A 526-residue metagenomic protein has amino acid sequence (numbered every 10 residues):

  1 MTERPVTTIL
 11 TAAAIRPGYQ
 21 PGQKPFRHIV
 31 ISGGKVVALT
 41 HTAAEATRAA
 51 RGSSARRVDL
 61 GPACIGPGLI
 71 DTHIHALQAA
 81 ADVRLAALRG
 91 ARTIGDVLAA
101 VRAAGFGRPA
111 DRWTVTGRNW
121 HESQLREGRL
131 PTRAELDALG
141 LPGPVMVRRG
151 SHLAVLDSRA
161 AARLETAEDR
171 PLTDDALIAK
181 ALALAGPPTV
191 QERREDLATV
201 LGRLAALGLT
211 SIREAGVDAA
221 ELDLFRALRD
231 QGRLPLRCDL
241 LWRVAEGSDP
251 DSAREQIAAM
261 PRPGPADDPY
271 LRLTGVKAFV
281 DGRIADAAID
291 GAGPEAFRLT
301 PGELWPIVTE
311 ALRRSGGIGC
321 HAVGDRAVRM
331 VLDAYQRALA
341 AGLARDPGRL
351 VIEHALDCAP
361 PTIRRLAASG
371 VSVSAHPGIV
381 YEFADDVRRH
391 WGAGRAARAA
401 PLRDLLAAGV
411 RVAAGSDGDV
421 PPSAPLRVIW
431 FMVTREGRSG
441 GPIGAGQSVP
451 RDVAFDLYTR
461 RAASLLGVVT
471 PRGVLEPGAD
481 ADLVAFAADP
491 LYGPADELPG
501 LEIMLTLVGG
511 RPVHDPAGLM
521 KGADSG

Functional and structural regions predicted by a protein language model:
E3-A12, R16-P17, P21-E255, T274 (+7 more regions): Divalent metal-binding segments
H75, D268-I284, V371-Y381: Non-cysteine beta-strand/loop elements that form the S-adenosyl-L-methionine
E195, T309-G319, V323-L350, H354-A355 (+3 more regions): His/Asp/Glu-enriched, well-ordered alpha-helical/loop segment that forms or immediately abuts the divalent-metal
A205, D267, L312, A367 (+1 more regions): Anion (oxyanion) recognition and catalysis
L228-G232, M260-L271, L366-G370: Acidic (Asp/Glu)-rich catalytic clusters
S248-S252, F383-V387, G446, P516-G518: Short, charged, surface-exposed secondary-structure boundary motifs
P490-E497: Short, Lys/Arg- and Gly-enriched loop/turn segments at beta-strand edges
